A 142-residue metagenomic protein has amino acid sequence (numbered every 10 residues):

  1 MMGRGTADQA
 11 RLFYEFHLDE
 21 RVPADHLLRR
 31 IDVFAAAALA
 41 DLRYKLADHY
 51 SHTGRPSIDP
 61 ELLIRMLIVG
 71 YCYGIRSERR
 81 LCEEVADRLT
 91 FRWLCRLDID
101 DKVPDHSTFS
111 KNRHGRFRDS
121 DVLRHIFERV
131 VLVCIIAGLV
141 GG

Functional and structural regions predicted by a protein language model:
M1-A37: Charged, often Cys/His-bearing segments associated with DNA-binding zinc-finger transcription factors
R21, K45, L62, L67 (+2 more regions): Peripheral, non-cofactor segments flanking catalytic/redox cores
A24-I68, Y73: Basic, short loop/linker segments at the boundary and entry of helix-turn-helix/winged-helix-like folds
H26, I31, I64-M66, L81 (+2 more regions): Short, conserved catalytic/metal-binding motifs centered on acidic residues
A36, S51, A86-D87, V131: Short amphipathic alpha-helical surface patches that mediate protein-protein
R76-E83, D121: Short, solvent-exposed positions on alpha-helices
R80-W93: DNA-recognition alpha helix
R96-G142: Active-site- or DNA-interface-adjacent structural scaffold in DNA-acting proteins
